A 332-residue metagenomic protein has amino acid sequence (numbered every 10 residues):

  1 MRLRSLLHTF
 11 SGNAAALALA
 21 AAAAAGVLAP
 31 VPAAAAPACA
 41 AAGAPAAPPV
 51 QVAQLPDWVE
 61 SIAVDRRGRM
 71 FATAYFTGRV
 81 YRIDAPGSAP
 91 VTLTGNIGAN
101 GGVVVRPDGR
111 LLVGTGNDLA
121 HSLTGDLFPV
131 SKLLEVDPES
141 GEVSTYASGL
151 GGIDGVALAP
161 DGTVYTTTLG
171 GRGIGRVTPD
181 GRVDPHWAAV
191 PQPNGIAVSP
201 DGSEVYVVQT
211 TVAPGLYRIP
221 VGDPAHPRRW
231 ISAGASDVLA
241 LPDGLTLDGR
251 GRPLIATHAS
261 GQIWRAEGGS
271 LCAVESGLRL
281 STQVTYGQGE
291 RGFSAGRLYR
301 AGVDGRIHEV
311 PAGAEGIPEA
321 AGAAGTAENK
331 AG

Functional and structural regions predicted by a protein language model:
M1-A36: Secretory targeting and sorting signals
A36-D57: A short helix->beta-strand "capping" segment at the edge of beta-propeller domains
A46-A53, S88-T94, G141-A147, G181-A188 (+2 more regions): A short beta-strand motif characteristic of beta-propeller blades
V52-M70, N96-L119, L127, A147-V164 (+6 more regions): Beta-rich, blade/repeat-based domains predominating in secreted/periplasmic proteins but also intracellular
Y75, G116-D118, L169, Q209-T211 (+3 more regions): Short loop/turn segments immediately following the C-termini of beta-strands
R79-R82, S131-L134, G173-R176, G215-Y217 (+2 more regions): A short loop-to-beta-strand structural motif that recurs across blades of beta-propeller domains
I83-S88, V136-G141, V177-R182, P220-A225 (+2 more regions): Short loop/turn segments that connect beta-strands within beta-propeller blades
R252-G305, E309-G325, N329-G332: C-terminal closing repeat unit and adjoining cap/tail of repeat-based domains
